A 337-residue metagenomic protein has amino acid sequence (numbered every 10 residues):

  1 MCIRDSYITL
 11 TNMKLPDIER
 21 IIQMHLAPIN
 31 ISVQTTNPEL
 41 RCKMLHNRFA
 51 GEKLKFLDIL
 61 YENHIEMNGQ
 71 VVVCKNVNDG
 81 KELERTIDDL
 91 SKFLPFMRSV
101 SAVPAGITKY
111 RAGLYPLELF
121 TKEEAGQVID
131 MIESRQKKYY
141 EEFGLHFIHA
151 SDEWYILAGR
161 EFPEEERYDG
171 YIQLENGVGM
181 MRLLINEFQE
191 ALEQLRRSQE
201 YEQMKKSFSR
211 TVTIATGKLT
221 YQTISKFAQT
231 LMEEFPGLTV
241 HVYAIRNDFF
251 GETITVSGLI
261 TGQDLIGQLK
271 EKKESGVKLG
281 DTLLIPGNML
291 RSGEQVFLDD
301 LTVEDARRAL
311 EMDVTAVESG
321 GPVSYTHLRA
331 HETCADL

Functional and structural regions predicted by a protein language model:
M1-D5, T326-T333: Conserved small/polar residues in nucleotide/adenosyl-binding loops
M1-F96, I107-R135: Conserved Radical SAM active-site core
N37, K75-V77, W154, L219-T220 (+2 more regions): Residues that cap or initiate secondary-structure elements
K92, G106-R329: Auxiliary Fe-S-binding modules of radical SAM enzymes
V103: Alpha/beta-hydrolase-fold catalytic nucleophile elbow
